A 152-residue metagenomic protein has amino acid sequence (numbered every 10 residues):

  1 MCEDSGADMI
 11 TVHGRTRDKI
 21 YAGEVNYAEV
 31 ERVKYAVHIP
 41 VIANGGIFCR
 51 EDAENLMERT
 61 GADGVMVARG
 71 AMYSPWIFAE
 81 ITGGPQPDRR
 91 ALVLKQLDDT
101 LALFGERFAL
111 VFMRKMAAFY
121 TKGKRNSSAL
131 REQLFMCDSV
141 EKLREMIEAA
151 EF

Functional and structural regions predicted by a protein language model:
M1-M9, Y21, A28, R32-A43 (+1 more regions): Alpha/beta catalytic cores of nucleotide-metabolism and tRNA/nucleoside-modifying enzymes
T11-R15: Short beta-strands and strand-loop turn motifs
T16-G23: Short, small-residue-enriched loops and turns at beta-alpha junctions that line or gate enzyme active sites
